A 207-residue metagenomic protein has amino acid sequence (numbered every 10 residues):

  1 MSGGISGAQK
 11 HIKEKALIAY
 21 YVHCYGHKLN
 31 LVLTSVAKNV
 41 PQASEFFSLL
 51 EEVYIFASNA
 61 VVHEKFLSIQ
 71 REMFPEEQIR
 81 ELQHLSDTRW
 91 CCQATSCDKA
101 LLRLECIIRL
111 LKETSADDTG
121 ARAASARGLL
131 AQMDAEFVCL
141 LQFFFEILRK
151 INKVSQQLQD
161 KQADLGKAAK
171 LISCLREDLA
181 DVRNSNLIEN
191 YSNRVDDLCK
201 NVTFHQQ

Functional and structural regions predicted by a protein language model:
M1-Q207: Alpha-helical structural modules in large enzymes and assemblies
